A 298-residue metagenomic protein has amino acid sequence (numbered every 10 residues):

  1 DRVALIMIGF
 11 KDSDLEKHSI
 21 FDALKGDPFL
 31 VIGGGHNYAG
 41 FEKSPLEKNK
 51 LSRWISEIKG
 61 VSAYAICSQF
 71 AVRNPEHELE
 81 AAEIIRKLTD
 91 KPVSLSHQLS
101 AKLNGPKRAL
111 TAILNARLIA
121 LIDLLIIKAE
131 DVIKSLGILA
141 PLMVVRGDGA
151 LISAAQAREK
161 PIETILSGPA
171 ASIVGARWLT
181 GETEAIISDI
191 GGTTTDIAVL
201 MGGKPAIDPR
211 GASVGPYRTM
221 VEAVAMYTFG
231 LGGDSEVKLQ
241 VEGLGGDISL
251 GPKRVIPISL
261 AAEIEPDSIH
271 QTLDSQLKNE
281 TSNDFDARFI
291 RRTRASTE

Functional and structural regions predicted by a protein language model:
D1-E298: N-terminally biased helix-coil "hinge/interface" segments that flank
